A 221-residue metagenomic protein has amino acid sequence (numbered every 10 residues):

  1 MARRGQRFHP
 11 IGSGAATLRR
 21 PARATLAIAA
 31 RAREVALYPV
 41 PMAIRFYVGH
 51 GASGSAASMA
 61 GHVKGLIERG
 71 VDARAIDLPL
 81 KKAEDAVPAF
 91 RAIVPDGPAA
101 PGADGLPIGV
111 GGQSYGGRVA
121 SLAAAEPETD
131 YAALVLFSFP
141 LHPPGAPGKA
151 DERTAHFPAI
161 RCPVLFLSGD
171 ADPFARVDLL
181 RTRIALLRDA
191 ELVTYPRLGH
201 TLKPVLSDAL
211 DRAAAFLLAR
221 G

Functional and structural regions predicted by a protein language model:
A43-G109, Q113-L122, E126, R153: Serine-hydrolase catalytic machinery in alpha/beta-hydrolase-like enzymes
I76-L78, V193-G199: Short glycine-rich catalytic loops that host catalytic nucleophiles or stabilize transition states across multiple
D130-L141: A conserved short beta-strand
I160, F166-S168: Short beta-strand/loop motif that positions the catalytic acidic residue of the alpha/beta-hydrolase fold
A171-F174: Acidic catalytic loop of the alpha/beta-hydrolase fold
R176-R183: Short alpha-helix in the alpha/beta-hydrolase fold that links the catalytic acid
L198-S207: Catalytic histidine-centered segment of alpha/beta-hydrolase-like enzymes
L206-G221: Catalytic active-site module of serine/aspartate enzymes centered on a nucleophile-bearing elbow/loop
